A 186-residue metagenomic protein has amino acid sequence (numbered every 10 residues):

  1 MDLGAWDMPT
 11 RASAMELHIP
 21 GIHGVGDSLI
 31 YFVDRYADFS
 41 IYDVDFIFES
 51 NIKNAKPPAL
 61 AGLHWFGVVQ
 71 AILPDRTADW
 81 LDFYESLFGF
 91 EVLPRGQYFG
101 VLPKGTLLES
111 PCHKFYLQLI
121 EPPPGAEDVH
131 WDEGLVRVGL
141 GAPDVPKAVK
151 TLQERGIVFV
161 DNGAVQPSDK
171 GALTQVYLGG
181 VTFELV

Functional and structural regions predicted by a protein language model:
M1-G26, A71-D82, S86-L87, E91 (+3 more regions): Vicinal oxygen chelate
A12-K53: Internal, well-ordered alpha/beta segment that forms a basic, Gly-enriched binding/recognition surface
V33-Y36, L119-G125: Amphipathic N-proximal alpha-helical interface segments
D38-L81, L135-L140: N-terminal beta-strand motif that seeds the catalytic metal site of vicinal oxygen chelate
F39-S40, F115-L117: Short loop/beta submotifs within extracellular cysteine-rich repeat domains
T106-L108: Extended compositionally biased segments used for macromolecular assembly or nucleic-acid engagement
